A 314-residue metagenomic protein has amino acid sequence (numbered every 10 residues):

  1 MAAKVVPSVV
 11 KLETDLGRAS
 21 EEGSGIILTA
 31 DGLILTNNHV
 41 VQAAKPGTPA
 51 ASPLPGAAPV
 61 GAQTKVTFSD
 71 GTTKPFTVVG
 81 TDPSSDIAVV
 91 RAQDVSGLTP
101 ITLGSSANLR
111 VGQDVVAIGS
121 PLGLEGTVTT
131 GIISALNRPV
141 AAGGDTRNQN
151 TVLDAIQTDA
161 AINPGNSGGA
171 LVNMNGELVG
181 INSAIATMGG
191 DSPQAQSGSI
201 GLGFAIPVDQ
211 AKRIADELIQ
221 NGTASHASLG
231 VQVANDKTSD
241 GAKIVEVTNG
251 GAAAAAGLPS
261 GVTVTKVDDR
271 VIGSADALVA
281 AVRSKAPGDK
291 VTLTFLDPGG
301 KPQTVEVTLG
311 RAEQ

Functional and structural regions predicted by a protein language model:
M1-S24, D216, Q220: N-terminal activation segment of mature serine protease catalytic domains
V9-E13, L33-N38, R110-P121, T129 (+6 more regions): Active-site-proximal beta-strands of protease catalytic cores
L12, G61-S69, A117, V291-F295: Short conserved beta-strand and strand-loop elements enriched in small hydrophobics with frequent Asp/Gly
E13-D31, T73-P75, T99-T102, V128-T129 (+2 more regions): A conserved glycine-rich beta-strand in the N-terminal activation segment of trypsin-fold
T29-D31, N37-T81, V95-G97, S106: Catalytic-histidine neighborhood of serine endopeptidases, predominantly the chymotrypsin-like S1/PA family
Q63, T187, R213-Q314: C-terminal recognition in membrane/secretory proteostasis and scaffolding
T77, S96-E125, I206, D216 (+1 more regions): Active-site substrate-binding loop(s) of clan PA
Q93-I101, I132-G201, L229, D240-E246: Active-site region of chymotrypsin-like
